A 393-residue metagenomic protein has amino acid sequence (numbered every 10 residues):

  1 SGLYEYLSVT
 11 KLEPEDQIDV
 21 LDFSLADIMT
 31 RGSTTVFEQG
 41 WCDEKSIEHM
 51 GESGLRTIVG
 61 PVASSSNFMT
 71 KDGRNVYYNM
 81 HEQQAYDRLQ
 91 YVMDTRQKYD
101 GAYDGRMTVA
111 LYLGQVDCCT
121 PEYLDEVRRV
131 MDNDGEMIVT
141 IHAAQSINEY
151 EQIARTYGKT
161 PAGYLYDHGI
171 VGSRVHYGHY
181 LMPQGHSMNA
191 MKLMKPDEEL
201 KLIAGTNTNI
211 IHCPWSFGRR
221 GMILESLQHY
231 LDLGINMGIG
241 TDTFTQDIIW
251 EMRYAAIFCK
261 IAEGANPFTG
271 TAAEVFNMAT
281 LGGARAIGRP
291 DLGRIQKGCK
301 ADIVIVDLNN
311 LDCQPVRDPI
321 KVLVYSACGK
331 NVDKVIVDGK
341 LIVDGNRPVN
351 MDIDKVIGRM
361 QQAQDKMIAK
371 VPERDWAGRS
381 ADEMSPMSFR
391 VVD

Functional and structural regions predicted by a protein language model:
S1-L55, D87-D104, Q361-K366: Alpha-helical scaffold segments that flank or form the walls of functional sites
G32, M50, L111, H142 (+9 more regions): Divalent metal-coordination and catalytic microenvironments
E48-N189: Metal-coordinating catalytic core of metallo-dependent amide/deamination hydrolases
G54-R56, M131-E136, I170-S173, L202-I211 (+2 more regions): Glycine-enriched alpha-helix->loop->beta-strand junction motifs that scaffold or abut catalytic
I147-K159, G185-L200, G221-Y230, T245-I261 (+1 more regions): Histidine/acidic-residue-rich catalytic or RNA/ligand-binding cores of hydrolases and nuclease-related proteins
Y166-R174, E225-N310, S326-C328: His/Asp/Glu-enriched, well-ordered alpha-helical/loop segment that forms or immediately abuts the divalent-metal
M182, M188, A204-H229, L233-I235: A conserved active-site cap/scaffold subdomain adjacent to cofactor or substrate pockets
N277-D393: Active-site microenvironment of metallo-dependent hydrolases
